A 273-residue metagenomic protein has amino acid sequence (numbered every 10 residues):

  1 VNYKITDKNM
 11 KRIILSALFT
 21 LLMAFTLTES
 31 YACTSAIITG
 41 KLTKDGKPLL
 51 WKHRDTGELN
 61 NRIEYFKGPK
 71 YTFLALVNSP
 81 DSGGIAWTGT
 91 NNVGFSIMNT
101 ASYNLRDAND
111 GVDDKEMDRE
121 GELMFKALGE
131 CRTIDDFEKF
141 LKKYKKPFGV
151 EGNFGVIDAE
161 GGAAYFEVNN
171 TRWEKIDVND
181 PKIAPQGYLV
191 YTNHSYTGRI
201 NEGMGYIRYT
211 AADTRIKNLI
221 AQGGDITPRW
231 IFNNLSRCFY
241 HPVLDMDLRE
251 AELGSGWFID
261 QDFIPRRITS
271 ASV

Functional and structural regions predicted by a protein language model:
D7-A17: Bacterial N-terminal signal peptides that target proteins for export
S16-T26: Bacterial N-terminal signal peptides
Y31-G121, I134, K143-G152, V156 (+4 more regions): A contiguous strand-loop segment
Y31-G46, D136-F140, G149-V150, A159 (+1 more regions): C-terminus-biased signal that marks the final domain/tail of proteins
N170-I183: Acidic, His- and aromatic-enriched active-site or binding-groove loops in soluble protein domains that engage sugars
